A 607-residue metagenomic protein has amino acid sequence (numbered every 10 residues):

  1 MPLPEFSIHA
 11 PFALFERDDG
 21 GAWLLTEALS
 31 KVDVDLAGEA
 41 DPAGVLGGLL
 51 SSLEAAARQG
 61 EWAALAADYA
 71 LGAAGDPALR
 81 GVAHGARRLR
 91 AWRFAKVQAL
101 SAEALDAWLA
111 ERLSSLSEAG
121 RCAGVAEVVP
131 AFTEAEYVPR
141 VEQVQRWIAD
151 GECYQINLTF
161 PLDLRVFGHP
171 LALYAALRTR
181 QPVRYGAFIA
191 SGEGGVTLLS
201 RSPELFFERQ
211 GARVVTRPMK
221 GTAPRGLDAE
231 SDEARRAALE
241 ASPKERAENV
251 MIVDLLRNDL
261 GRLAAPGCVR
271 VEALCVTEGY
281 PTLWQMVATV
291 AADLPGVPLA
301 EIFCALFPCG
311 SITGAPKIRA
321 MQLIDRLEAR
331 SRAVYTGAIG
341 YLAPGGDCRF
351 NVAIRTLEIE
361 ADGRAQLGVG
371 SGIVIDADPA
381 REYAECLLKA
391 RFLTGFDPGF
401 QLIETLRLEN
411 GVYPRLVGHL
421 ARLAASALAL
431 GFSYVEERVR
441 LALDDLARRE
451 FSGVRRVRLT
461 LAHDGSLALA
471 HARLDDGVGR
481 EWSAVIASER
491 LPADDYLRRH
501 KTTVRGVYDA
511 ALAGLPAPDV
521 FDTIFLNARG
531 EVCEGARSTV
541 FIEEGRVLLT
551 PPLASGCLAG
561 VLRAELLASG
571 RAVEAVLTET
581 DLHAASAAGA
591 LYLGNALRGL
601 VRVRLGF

Functional and structural regions predicted by a protein language model:
M1-T405, F525-N527: Extended alpha-helical targeting/anchoring segments, especially N-terminal organellar/secretory targeting helices
N249, T282, M286, V352 (+2 more regions): Helix-start/capping segments and mature chain N-termini
